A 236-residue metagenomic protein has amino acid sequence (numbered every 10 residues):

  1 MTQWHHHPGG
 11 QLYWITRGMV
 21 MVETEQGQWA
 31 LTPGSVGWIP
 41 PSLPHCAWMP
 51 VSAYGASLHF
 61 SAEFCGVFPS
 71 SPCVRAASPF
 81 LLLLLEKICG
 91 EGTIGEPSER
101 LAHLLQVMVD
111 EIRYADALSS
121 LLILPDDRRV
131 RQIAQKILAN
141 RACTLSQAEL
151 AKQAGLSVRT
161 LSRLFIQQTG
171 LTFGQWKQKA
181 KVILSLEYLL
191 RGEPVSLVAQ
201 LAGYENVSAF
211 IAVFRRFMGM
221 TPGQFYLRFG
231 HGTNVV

Functional and structural regions predicted by a protein language model:
M1-V74: N-terminal regulatory/effector-sensing and dimerization cores that precede helix-turn-helix DNA-binding domains
Q26, A142-C143, Q153, L190 (+2 more regions): Helix-turn-helix/winged-helix DNA-binding modules
G34, L161, F165, A209-F210 (+1 more regions): Short hydrophobic/aromatic patch on the recognition helix
S52-I123: Compact structured core domains
F80-E91, Q132-N140, L184, Y188: Solvent-exposed, amphipathic alpha-helical segments
G92-A154, Q167-K179: Short, Lys/Arg-enriched, Trp-marked, Pro/Gly-tolerant hinge/linker segments that flank
T144, A148, Q167-A212, L227-V236: Terminal helix-turn-helix DNA-binding modules in bacterial transcription factors
S157, T172, E205, M220-G223: Short coil/turn motifs that cap or connect alpha-helices
